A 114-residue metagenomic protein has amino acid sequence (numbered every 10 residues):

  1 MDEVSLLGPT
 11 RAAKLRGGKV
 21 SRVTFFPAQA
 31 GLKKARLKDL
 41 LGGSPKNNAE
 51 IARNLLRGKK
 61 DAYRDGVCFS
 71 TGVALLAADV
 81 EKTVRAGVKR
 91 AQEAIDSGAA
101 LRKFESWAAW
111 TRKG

Functional and structural regions predicted by a protein language model:
M1-G114: Glycine-rich anion-binding loops and their surrounding alpha/beta cores
